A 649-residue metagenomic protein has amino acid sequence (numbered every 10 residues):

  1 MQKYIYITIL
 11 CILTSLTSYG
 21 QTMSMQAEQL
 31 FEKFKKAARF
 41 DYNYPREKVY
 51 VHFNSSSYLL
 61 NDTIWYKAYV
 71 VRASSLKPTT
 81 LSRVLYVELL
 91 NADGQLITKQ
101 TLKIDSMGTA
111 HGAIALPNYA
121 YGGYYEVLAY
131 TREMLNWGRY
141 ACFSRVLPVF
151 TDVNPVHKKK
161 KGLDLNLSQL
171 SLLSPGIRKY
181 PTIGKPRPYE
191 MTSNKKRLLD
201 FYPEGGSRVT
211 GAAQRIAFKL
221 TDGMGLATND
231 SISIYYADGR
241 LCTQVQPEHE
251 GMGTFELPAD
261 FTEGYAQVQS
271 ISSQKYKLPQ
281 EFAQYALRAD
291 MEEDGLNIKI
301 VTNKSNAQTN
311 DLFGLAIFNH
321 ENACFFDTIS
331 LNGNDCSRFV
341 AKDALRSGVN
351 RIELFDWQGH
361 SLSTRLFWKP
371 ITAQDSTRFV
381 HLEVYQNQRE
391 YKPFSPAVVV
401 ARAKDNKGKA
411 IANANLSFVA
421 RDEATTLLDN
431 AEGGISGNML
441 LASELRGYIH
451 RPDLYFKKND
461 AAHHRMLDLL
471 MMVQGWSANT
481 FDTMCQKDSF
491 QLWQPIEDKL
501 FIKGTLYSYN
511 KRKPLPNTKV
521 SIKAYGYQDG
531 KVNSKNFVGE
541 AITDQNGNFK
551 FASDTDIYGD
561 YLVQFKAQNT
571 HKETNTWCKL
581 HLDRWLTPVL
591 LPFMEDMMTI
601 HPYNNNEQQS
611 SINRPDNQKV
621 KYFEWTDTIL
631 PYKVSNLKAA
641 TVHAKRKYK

Functional and structural regions predicted by a protein language model:
M1-E32: Bacterial Sec-dependent N-terminal signal peptides
M23-E47, H52, Y58-L59, T63-I104 (+1 more regions): Contiguous segments within soluble domain cores/interaction surfaces
F40-Y44, S55, L59, T80 (+12 more regions): Surface-exposed, low-complexity/disordered segments and acidic/polar micro-motifs at processing/linker regions
Y44-K48, L89-K99, Y235-R240, F318-C324 (+1 more regions): Short beta-strand and strand-turn-strand segments in soluble, beta-rich domains
K67-A68, Y125-M134, E353: Internal, hydrophobic beta-strand segments that form the core of beta-sheet-rich folds
A68, V87, S231-S233, A266 (+5 more regions): Generic short beta-strand
A110-A115: Ligand-binding face of N-terminal immunoglobulin V-set domains in extracellular IgSF glycoproteins
T243-Q244, F326-D327: A short beta-strand motif characteristic of beta-propeller blades
